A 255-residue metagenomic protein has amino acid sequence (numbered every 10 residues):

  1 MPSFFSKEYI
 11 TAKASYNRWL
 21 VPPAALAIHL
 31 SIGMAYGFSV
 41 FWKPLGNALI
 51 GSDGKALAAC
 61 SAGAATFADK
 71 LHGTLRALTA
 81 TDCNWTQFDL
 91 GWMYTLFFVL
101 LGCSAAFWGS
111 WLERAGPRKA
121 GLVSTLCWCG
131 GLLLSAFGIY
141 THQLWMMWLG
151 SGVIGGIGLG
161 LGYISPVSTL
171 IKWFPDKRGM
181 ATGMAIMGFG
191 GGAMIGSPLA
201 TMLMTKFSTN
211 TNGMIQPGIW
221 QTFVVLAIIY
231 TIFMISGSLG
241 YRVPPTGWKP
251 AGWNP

Functional and structural regions predicted by a protein language model:
M1-I32: Cytosolic juxtamembrane N-terminal segment immediately preceding the first transmembrane helix of multi-pass
L30, G131, L144-L161: Hydrophobic core of transmembrane alpha-helices in multi-pass small-molecule transporters, especially MFS/SLC-type
L45, G152, L159-T182: Intracellular juxtamembrane helix-capping segments at the cytosolic ends of symmetry-related transmembrane helices
L45-I50, W111-L112, I195-M214: Interfacial helix-cap and linker-helix signal at transmembrane-aqueous boundaries of multi-pass secondary transporters
W92-S110: Central cavity-lining transmembrane alpha-helices of secondary-active solute carriers, predominantly the Major
L126-T141: C-terminal ends and interior cores of transmembrane alpha-helices in multi-pass membrane transporters/permeases
P175-T205: Glycine-rich segments within core transmembrane alpha-helices of 12-TM secondary carriers
A227-P255: C-terminal membrane-cytosol helix-exit motif in multi-pass small-molecule transporters
